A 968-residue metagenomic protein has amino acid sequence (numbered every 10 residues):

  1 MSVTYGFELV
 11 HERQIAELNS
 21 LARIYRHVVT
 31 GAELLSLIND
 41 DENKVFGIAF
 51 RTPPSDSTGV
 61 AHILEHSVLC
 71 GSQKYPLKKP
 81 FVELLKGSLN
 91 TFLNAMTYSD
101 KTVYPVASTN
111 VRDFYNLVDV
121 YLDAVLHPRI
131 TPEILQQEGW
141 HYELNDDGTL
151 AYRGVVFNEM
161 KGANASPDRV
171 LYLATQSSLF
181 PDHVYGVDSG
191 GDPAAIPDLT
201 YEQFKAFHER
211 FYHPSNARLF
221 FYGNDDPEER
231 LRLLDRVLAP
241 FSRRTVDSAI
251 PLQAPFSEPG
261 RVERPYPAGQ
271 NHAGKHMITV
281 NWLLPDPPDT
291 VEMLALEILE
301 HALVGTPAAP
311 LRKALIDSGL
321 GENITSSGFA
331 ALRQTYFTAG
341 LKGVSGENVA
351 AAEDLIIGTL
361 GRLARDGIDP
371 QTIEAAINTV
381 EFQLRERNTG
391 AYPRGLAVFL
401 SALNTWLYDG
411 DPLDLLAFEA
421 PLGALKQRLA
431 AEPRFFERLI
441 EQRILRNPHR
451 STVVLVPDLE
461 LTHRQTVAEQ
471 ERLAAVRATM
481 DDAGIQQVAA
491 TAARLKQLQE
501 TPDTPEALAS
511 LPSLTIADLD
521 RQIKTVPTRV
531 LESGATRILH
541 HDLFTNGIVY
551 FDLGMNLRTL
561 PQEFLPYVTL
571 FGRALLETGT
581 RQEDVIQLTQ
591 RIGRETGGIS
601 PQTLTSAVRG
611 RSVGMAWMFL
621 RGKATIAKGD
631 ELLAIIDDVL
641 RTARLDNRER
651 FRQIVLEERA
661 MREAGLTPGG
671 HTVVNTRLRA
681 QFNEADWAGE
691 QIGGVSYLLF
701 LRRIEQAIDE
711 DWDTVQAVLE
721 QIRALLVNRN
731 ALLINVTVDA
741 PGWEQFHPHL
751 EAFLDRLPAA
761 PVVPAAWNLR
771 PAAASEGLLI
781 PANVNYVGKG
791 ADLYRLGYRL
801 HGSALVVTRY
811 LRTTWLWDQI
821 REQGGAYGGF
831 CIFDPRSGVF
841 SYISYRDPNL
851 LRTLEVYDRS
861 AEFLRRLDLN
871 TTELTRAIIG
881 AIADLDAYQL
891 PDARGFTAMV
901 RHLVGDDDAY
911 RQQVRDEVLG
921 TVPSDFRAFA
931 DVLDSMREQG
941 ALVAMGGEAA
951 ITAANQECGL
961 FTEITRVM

Functional and structural regions predicted by a protein language model:
M1-V45: Non-catalytic terminal extensions that flank enzyme cores
I38-D40, G47-A49, F157, K161 (+10 more regions): His/Glu-based metal-binding/catalytic segments typifying zinc-dependent metallopeptidases
N43-P53, K79-H127, I134-E138, Y142-E143 (+11 more regions): M16 family metallopeptidases and their MPP-like homologs
V60, L64-V68, F571: Active-site His/Glu-centered metal-binding helix of metallohydrolases
F92, K205-E209, P265-A268, L311 (+12 more regions): Generic recognition of flexible, low-complexity loop/linker segments
E143-N216, F220-D235, S242-A268, H272-G274 (+1 more regions): Hydrophobic, small-residue-rich alpha-helical packing segments that form membrane-like cores
R153, K205-R236, V715-L750, E938-Q939: Non-catalytic, conformational "gating/processing" segments within enzyme and secreted inhibitor domains
A206, R218, P227-T245, D366 (+3 more regions): Extended, regular secondary-structure scaffolds
